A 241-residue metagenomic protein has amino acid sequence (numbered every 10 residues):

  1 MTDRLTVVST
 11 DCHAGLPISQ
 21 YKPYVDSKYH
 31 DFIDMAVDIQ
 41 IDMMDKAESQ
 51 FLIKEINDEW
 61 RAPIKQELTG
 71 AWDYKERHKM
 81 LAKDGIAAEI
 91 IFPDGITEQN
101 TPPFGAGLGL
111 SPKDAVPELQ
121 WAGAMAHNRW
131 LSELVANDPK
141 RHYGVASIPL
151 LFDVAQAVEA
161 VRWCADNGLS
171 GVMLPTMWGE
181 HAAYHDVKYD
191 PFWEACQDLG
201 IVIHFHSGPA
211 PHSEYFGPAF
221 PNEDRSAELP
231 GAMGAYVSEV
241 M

Functional and structural regions predicted by a protein language model:
M1-M241: Helix-coil boundary/capping segments in enzymes
